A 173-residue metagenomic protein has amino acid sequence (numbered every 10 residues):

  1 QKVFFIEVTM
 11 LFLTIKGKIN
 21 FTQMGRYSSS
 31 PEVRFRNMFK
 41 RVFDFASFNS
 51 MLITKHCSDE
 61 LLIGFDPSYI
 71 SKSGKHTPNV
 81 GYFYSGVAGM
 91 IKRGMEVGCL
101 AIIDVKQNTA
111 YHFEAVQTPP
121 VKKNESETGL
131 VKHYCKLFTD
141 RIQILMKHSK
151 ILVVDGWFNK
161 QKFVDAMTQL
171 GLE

Functional and structural regions predicted by a protein language model:
Q1-E173: Conserved, well-structured functional cores that handle cations and Mg-NTP chemistry
